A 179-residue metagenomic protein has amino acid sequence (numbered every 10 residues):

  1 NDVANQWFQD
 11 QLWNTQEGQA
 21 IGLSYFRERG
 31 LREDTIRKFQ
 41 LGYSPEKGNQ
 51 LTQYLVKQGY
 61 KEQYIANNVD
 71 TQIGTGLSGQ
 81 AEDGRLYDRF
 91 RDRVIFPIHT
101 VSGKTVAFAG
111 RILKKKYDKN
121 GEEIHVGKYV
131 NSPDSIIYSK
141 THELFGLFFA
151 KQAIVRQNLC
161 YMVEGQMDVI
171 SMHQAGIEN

Functional and structural regions predicted by a protein language model:
N1-F8, P45-N179: Phosphate-handling DNA/RNA-contact segment within nucleic-acid enzymes
N1-S24, E28: Conserved active-site segments centered on acidic
W13-E17, L31-D34, K57-K61: Bacterial peptidoglycan biogenesis and beta-lactam-recognition machinery
A20-I21, Y25, G30, K104 (+1 more regions): GHKL-family ATPase ATP-binding module
R27-L31, L41, D70, L77: Short amphipathic alpha-helical surface patches that mediate protein-protein
G30-E33, I98-T100: Short acidic, glycine-rich loop/turn motifs
I36-R37, Y43: Terminal amphipathic helices with adjacent charged low-complexity linkers/tails
